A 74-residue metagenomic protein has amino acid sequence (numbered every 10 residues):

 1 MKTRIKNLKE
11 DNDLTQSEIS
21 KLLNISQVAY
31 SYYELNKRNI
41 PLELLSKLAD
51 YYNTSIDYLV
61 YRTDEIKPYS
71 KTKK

Functional and structural regions predicted by a protein language model:
T3-L22, K73: Short basic helix-loop element that most often maps to the first helix and adjoining turn of HTH DNA-binding modules
R4, T15, P41-L44, S55: Residues that mark the N-terminal boundary/hinge immediately upstream of a DNA-recognition element
I5, I19-S20, Y30-Y33, L59: Conserved hydrophobic/aromatic packing and binding residues within compact polymer-binding modules
K9, E34, Y52, V60-T63: DNA major-groove recognition helix of helix-turn-helix
D11, V60-K74: Short, charged recognition helix plus adjacent turn of helix-turn-helix-like nucleic-acid-binding domains
N24, E43-Y58: DNA major-groove recognition helix of helix-turn-helix/homeodomain DNA-binding modules
N24-N39: Recognition helix of helix-turn-helix/homeodomain-like DNA-binding domains that insert into the DNA major groove
Y32-N36, K47, E65: Alpha-helical DNA-recognition elements
